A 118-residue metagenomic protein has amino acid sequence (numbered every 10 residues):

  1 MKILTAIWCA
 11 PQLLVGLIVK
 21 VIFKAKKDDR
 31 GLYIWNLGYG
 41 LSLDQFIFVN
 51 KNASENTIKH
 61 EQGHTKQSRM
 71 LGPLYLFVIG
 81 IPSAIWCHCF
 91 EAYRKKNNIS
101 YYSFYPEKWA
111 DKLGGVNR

Functional and structural regions predicted by a protein language model:
M1-K27, W35-N36, L76-R118: Metalloprotease/metallohydrolase-associated module, dominated by Zn2+-dependent proteases
D29-S54: Active-site scaffold of zinc-dependent metalloenzymes
S42, S54, S68, S83 (+1 more regions): Generic serine detector
K51-Q67: Short alpha-helix carrying the canonical HExxH Zn2+-binding catalytic motif
Q62-I79: Catalytic Zn2+-binding segment of zinc metalloproteases
